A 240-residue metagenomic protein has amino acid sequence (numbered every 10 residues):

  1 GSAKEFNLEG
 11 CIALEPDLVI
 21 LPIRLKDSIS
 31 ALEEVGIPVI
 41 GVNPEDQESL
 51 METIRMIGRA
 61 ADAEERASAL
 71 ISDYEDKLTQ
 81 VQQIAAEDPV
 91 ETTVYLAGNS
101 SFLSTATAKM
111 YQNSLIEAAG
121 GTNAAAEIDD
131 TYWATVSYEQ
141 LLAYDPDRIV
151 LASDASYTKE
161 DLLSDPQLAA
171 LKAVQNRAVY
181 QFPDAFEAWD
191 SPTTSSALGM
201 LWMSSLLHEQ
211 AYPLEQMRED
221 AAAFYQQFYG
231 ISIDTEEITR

Functional and structural regions predicted by a protein language model:
G1-A60, E64, Y132-A173: Acidic/His-rich segments in extracytoplasmic proteins that coordinate ligands and/or metal ions
D27-S104, A125-E127, Q181-R240: Extracytoplasmic substrate-binding proteins
P89-T92, K109-Y111, A118, A143-Y144: Short gly/pro-enriched beta-turn/loop segments at secondary-structure junctions
T105-A108, E160-L162, P192: Short, well-ordered secondary-structure micro-motifs
T105-W133, S137: Alpha-helical, coiled-coil/dimerization segments enriched in small aliphatic residues
T107, Y111-L115, D154, P166 (+1 more regions): Extracytoplasmic/periplasmic substrate-binding proteins
Q167-A185: Long, aromatic- and glycine/proline-rich binding clefts that accommodate carbohydrate-like moieties
